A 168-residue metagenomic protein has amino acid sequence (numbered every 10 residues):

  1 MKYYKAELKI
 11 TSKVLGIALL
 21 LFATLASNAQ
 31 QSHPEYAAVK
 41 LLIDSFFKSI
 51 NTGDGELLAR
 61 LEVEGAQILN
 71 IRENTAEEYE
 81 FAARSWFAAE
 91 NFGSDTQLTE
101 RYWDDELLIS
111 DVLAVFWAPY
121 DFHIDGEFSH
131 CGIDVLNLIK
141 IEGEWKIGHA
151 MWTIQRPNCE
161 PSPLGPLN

Functional and structural regions predicted by a protein language model:
Y3-L15: Bacterial N-terminal signal peptides that target proteins for export
K13-T24: Bacterial N-terminal signal peptides
A26-E56, R60, E64, P166-N168: Short, low-complexity N-terminal intrinsically disordered segments enriched in polar/charged residues
N51-N91: N-terminal, post-signal-peptide region of Sec/Tat-exported proteins
E62-G65, R72, A118-Y120, D134 (+1 more regions): A mature extracytoplasmic/lumenal domain signature
Q67, E80-E127: Surface-exposed, charged secondary-structure patches
C131-N158: Short beta-strand edge/turn micro-motifs at domain boundaries
R156-L167: Short, low-complexity, Pro/Ser/Thr/Gly-rich segments in the mature regions of secreted, periplasmic
